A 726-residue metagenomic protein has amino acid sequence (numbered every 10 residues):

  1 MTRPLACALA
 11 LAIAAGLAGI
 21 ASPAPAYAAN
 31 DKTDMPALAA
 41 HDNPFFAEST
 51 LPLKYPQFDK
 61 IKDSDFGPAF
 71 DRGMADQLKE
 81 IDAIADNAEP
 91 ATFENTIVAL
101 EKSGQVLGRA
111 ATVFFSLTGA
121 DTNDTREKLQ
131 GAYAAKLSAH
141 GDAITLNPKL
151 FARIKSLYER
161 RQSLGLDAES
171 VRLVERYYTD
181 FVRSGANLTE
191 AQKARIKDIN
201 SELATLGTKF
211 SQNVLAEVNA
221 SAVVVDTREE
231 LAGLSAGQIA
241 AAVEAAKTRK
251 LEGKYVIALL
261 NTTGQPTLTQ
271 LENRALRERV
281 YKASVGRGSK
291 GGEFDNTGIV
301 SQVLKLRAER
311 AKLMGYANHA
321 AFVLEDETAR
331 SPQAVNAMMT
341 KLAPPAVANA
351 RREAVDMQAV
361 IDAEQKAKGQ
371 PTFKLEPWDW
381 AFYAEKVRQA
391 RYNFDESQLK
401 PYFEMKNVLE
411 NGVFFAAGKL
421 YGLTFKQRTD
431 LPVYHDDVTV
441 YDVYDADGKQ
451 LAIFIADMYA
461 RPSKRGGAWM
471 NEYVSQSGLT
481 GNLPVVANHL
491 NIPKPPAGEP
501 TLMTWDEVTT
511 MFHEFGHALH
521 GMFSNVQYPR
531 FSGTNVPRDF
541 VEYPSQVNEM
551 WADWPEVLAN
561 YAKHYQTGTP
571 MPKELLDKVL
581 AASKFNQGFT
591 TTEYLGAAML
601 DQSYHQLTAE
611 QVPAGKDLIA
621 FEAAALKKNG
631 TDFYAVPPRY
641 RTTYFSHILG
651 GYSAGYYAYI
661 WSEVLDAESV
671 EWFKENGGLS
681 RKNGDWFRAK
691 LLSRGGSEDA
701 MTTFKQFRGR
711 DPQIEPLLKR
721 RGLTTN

Functional and structural regions predicted by a protein language model:
M1-P25: Gram-negative bacterial Sec-dependent N-terminal signal peptides
A29-A240, F673: N-terminal helix-rich structural modules
M35-I61, G233, K254-V256, R279 (+10 more regions): C-terminal, non-catalytic "cap/extension" segments appended to globular domains
T50-D65, F114-Y133, S156-D198, A258-G298 (+6 more regions): Short His/Asp/Glu-rich catalytic/ion-coordination signatures at enzyme active sites or charged loops
A75, K79, A83-P90, V106-N123 (+21 more regions): Intrinsically disordered or highly flexible coil/loop and linker segments, enriched in small and charged/polar residues
Q105-S116, E175, T179, K282 (+3 more regions): Short, hydrophobic/amphipathic alpha-helical patches that form generic packing surfaces within helical domains
E169, L173, T205, Q212 (+8 more regions): Active-site-proximal, well-structured secondary-structure segments within enzyme catalytic domains
P493-F512: Short pre-active-site segment immediately N-terminal to the catalytic Zn-binding motif
